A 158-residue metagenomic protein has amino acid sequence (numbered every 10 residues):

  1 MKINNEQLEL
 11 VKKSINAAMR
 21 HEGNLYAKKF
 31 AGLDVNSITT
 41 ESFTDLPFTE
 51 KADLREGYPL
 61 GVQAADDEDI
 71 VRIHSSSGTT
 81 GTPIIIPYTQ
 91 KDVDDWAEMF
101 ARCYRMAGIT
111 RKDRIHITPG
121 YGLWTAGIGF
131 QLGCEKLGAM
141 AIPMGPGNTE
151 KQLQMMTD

Functional and structural regions predicted by a protein language model:
M1-S75, T80-E98, R102-M106, R111-K112: Nucleotide 5′-phosphate-binding alpha/beta core
Q90-R102, R114-D158: AMP-binding/adenylate-forming
